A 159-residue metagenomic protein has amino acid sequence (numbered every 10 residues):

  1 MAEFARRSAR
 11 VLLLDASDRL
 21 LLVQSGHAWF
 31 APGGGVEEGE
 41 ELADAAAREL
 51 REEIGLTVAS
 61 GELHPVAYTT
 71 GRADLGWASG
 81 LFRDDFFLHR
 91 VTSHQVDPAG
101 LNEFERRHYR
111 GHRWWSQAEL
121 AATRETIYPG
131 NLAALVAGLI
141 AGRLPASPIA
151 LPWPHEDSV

Functional and structural regions predicted by a protein language model:
M1-E3, G76-A78, F104: Short Gly/Pro-enriched turn/cap motifs at secondary-structure boundaries
M1-F30, A43: N-terminal strand-loop-strand
R6, A31, G80-D84, R107-R110: Short connector loops at helix/strand junctions that flank enzyme active sites, especially segments positioning acidic
H27, G61-A67, R83-D85: A generic structural signal for short beta-strands and their flanking turns/coil linkers
A31-V66: The catalytic Nudix box helix
T70-L101, R113, A118, A134-L139: Active-site-adjacent beta-strand/loop module that shapes the phosphate/pyrophosphate-binding cleft
L120-T123: A generic structural signal for short hydrophobic patches within well-formed alpha-helices
G130-V159: Charged phosphate-binding loop/patch that engages nucleotide di/tri-phosphates or the phosphate backbone of nucleic
